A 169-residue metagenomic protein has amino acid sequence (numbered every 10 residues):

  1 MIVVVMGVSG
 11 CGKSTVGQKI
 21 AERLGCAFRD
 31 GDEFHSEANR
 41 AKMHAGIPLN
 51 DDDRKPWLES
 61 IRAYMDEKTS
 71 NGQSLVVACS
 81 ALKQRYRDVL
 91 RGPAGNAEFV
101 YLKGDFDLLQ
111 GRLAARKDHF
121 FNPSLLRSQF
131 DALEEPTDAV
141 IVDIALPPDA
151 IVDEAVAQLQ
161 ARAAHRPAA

Functional and structural regions predicted by a protein language model:
I2: Walker A (P-loop) ATP-phosphate-binding motif of ABC ATPase nucleotide-binding domains
V5: Hydrophobic anchor at the beta1->P-loop junction of P-loop NTPases
V8: P-loop (Walker A) phosphate-binding loop of NTP-binding proteins
K13: Conserved lysine of the Walker
Q18, E22-S60: Conserved substrate/cofactor phosphate-moiety recognition/catalytic segment in nucleotide-dependent phosphotransferases
D52-A94, L102: Glycine-rich phosphate-binding loop used to anchor ATP phosphates in small-molecule kinases, encompassing both
A94-R112, V142: Conserved phosphate-donor/acceptor-positioning beta-strand/loop module used by diverse small-molecule
A115-E154: Small-molecule kinase domains that catalyze NTP-dependent phosphoryl transfer to phosphate-bearing small molecules
